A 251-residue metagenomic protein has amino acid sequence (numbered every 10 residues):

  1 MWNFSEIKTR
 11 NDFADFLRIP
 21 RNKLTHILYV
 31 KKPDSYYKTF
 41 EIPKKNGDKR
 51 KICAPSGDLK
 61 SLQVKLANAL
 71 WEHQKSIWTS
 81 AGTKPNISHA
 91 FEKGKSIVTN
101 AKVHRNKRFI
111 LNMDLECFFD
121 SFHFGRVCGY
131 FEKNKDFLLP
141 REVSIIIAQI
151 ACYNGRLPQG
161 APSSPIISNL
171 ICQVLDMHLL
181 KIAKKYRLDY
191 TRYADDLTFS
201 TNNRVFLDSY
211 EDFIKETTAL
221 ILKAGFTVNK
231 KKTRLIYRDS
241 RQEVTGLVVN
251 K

Functional and structural regions predicted by a protein language model:
M1-K45: Non-catalytic, polymerase-adjacent accessory regions of viral genome-replication enzymes
K8, I19, Y37, A54-K65 (+3 more regions): Generic alpha-helix structural propensity
I27, K102-A194, T198-Y237: Conserved polymerase palm-domain catalytic core
T39-I77: Active-site substrate-recognition loop segments, prototypically the cytochrome P450 B′-helix/B-C loop
L62-I110: Active-site-proximal segment of RNA-dependent polymerases
L66, S164, G246: A residue-level signal for conserved active-site and pocket-lining positions in enzyme catalytic cores
I236-V244: Flexible glycine/acidic-rich beta-alpha junction loops that bind and position SAM and/or redox cofactors in anaerobic
E243-K251: Active-site and adjacent loop segments of nucleotide-processing enzymes that use two-metal-ion phosphate chemistry
